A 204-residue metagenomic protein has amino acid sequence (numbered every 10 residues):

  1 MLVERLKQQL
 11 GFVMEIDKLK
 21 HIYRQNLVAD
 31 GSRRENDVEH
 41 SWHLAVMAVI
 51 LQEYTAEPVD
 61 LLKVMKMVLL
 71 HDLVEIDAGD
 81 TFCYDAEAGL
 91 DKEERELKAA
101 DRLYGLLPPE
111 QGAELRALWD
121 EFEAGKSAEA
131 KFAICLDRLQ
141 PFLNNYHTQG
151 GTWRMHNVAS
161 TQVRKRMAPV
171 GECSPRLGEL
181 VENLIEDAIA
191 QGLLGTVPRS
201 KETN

Functional and structural regions predicted by a protein language model:
M1-N204: Alpha-helical, largely C-terminal catalytic domains that coordinate divalent metal ions via clustered Asp/Glu/His
